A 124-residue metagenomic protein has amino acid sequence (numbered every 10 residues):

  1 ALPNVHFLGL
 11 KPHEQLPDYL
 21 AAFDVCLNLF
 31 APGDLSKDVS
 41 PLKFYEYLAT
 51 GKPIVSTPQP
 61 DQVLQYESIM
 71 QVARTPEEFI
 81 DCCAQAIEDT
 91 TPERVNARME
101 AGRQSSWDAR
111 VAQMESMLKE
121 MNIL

Functional and structural regions predicted by a protein language model:
A1-L20: Nucleotide-activated donor-binding/catalytic signature segment of Leloir-type glycosyltransferases, i.e., the conserved
H13-L16, F44, F79, R98: Acidic, amphipathic alpha-helical patches
P17, S40-T50, P60-L64: Short alpha-helical segment that forms part of, or immediately flanks, the ligand-binding pocket in carbohydrate-active
L20-D38, K52-P53: Acidic donor-binding loop of glycosyltransferase active sites
L29-F30, V55-P58, L64, R74: Conserved acidic donor-binding loop of glycosyltransferase catalytic domains
V63-Q85: Change "using UDP/GDP/dTDP sugars" to "using nucleotide sugars
T91-M121: A charged, aromatic-enriched C-terminal amphipathic alpha-helix characteristic of glycosyltransferases across folds
